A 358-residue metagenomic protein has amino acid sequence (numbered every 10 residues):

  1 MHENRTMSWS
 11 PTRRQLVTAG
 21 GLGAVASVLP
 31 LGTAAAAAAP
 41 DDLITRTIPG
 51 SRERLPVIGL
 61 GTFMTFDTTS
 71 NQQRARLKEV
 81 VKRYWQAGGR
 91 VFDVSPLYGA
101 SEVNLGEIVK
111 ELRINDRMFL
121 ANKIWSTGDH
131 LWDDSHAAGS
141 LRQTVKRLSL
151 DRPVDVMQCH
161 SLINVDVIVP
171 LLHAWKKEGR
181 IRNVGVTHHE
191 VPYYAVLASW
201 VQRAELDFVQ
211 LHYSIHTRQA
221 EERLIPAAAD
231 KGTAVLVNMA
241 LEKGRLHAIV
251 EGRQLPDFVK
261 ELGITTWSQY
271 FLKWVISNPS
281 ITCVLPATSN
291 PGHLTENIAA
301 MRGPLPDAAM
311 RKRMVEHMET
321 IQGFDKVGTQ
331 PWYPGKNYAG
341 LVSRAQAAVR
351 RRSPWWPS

Functional and structural regions predicted by a protein language model:
M1-P11: N-terminal secretory signal peptides
W9-Q15, A24-D41, T45: N-terminal twin-arginine translocation
G23, I48, D93, R223-S358: Structured C-terminal cap/extension of enzyme domains
A38-G59: N-terminal amphipathic alpha-helix/helix-capping segment at the start of soluble metabolic enzymes
I48, L60, F92, L105 (+7 more regions): Conserved, mostly hydrophobic/aromatic
P49-R52, G106-N115, K146-L150, V201-Q202: Acidic (Asp/Glu)-rich catalytic clusters
D93-V109: Glycine-rich, proline-tolerant flexible connector loops at the mouths of alpha/beta enzymes
T127-Q219, R223, D230-L236: Glycine/proline-rich, positively charged, aromatic-decorated active-site loop/lid region on the catalytic face
